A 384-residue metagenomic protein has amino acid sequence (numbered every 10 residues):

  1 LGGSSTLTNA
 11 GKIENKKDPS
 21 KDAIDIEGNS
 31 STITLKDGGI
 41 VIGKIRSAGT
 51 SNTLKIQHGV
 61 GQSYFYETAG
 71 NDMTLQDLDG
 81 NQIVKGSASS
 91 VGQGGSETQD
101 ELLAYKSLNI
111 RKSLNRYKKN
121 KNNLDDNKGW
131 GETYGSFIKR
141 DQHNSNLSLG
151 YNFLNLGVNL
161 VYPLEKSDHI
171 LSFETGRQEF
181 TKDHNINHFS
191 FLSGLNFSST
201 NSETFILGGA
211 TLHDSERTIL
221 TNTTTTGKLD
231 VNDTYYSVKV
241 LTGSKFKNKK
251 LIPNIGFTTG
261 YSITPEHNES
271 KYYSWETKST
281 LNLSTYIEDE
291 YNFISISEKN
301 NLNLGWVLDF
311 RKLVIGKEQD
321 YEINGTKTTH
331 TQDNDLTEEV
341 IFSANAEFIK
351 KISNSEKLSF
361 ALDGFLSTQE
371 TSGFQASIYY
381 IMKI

Functional and structural regions predicted by a protein language model:
L1-G3, K12-E14, P19-G28, K44-G49: Glycine-rich beta-solenoid repeat tracts in large extracellular/virion proteins
G2, G28, G49, Y162-K166 (+4 more regions): A generic beta-sheet turn/junction motif
G3-T6, I26-T32, K36-G38: Solvent-exposed, low-complexity segments and loops of surface/extracellular structural proteins
T34-I40, A48, T53-D126, G131-T133: Extracellular/surface-exposed low-complexity segments
A104-L251, T258, P265-H267, A361-T368 (+1 more regions): Outer membrane beta-barrel translocator domains of Type V secretion systems
I252-G260, N303-V307: Short, conserved beta-strand edge motifs with alternating hydrophobic and charged residues
S274-I384: Outer membrane beta-barrel transmembrane domains
